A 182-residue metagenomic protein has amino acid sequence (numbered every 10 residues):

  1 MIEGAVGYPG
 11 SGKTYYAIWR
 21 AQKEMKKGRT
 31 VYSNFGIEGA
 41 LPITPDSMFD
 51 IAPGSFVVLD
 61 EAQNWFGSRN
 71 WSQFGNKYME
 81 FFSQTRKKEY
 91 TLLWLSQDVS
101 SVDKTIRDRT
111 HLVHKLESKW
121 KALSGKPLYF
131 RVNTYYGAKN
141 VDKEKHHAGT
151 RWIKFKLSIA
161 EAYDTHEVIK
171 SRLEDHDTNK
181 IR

Functional and structural regions predicted by a protein language model:
A5: Hydrophobic anchor at the beta1->P-loop junction of P-loop NTPases
Y8-P9: The conserved Walker
K13-T14: Conserved lysine of the Walker
G28-T30, P53-F56, K87-W94: Loop/turn-to-beta-strand initiation segments
D60-A62: Walker B catalytic acidic pair
N64-H147: Replace "adjacent to P-loop NTPase cores in ATP/GTP-dependent enzymes" with "adjacent to NTP-binding cores
L112-H114, K126-R182: Conserved P-loop NTPase motor module
